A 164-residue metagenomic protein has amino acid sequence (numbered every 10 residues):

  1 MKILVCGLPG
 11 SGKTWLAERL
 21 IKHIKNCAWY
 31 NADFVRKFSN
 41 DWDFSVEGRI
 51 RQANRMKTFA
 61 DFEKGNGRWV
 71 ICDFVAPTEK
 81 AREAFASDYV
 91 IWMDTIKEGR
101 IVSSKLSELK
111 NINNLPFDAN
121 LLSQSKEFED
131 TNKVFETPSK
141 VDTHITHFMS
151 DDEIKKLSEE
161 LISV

Functional and structural regions predicted by a protein language model:
K2: Walker A (P-loop) ATP-phosphate-binding motif of ABC ATPase nucleotide-binding domains
V5: Hydrophobic anchor at the beta1->P-loop junction of P-loop NTPases
L8: P-loop (Walker A) phosphate-binding loop of NTP-binding proteins
S11: ATP-binding Walker
T14: Walker A/P-loop
A17-T58: Conserved substrate/cofactor phosphate-moiety recognition/catalytic segment in nucleotide-dependent phosphotransferases
V46-E98: Glycine-rich phosphate-binding loop used to anchor ATP phosphates in small-molecule kinases, encompassing both
A84, M93-V164: Small-molecule kinase domains that catalyze NTP-dependent phosphoryl transfer to phosphate-bearing small molecules
